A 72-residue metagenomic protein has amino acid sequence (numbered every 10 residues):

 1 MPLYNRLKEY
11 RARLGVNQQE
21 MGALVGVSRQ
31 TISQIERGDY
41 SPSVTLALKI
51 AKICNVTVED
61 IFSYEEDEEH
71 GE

Functional and structural regions predicted by a protein language model:
N5-L24: Short basic helix-loop element that most often maps to the first helix and adjoining turn of HTH DNA-binding modules
Y10, L24-V25, I35, Y64: Residues in the recognition helix of alpha-helical DNA-binding motifs
Q19, Q30, E59: Residues within helix-turn-helix
V27-Y40: Recognition helix of helix-turn-helix/homeodomain-like DNA-binding domains that insert into the DNA major groove
T45-D60: DNA major-groove recognition helix of helix-turn-helix/homeodomain DNA-binding modules
F62-E72: Short, charged recognition helix plus adjacent turn of helix-turn-helix-like nucleic-acid-binding domains
